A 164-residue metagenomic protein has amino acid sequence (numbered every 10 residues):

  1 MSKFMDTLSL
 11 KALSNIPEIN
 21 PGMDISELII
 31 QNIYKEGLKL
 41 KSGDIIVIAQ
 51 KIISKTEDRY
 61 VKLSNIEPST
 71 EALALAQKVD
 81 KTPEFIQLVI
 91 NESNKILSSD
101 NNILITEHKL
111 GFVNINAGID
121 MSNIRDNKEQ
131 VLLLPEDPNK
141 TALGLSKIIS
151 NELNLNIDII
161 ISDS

Functional and structural regions predicted by a protein language model:
S2-S164: N-terminal and secondary-structure boundary signal
